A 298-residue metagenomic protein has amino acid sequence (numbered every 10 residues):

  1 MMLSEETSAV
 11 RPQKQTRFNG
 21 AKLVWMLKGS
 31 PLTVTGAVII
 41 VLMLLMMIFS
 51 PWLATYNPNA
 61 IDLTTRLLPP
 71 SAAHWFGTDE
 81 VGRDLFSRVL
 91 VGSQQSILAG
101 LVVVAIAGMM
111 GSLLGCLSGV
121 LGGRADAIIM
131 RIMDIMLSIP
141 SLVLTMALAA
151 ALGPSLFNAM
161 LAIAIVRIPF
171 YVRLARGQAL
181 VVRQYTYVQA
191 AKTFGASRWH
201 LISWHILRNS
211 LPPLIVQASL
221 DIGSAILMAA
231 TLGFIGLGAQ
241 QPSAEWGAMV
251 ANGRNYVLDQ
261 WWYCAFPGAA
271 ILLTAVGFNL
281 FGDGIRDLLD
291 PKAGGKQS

Functional and structural regions predicted by a protein language model:
M1-S112, C116, G123-R124, S138 (+4 more regions): Gly/Trp-centered helix-boundary motif
I40, R88, M130, D134 (+6 more regions): Residue-level recognition of transmembrane alpha-helices in multi-pass small-molecule transporters/permeases
W75, D79, M109-L113, G119-V120 (+3 more regions): Generic hydrophobic transmembrane alpha-helix motif, especially the helices
R83-L98, V102, G122-M130, L180-Q184 (+1 more regions): Amphipathic cytosolic juxtamembrane alpha-helices at the membrane-cytosol interface of multi-pass membrane transporters
Q94, M136, P140, A149 (+10 more regions): Residue-level hotspots within pore-lining transmembrane alpha-helices of multi-pass secondary transporters
G111-L113, L117, A164, D221-I222 (+1 more regions): Small-residue-rich transmembrane alpha-helices
L117-S118, L148, A175, V188-A191 (+3 more regions): Hydrophobic alpha-helical interface/terminus motif in multipass membrane transporters
L148-A151, I163, Q178-A179, M228-A270 (+1 more regions): Glycine-rich helix-loop "coupling/hinge" segments at transmembrane-helix boundaries in multipass transporters
